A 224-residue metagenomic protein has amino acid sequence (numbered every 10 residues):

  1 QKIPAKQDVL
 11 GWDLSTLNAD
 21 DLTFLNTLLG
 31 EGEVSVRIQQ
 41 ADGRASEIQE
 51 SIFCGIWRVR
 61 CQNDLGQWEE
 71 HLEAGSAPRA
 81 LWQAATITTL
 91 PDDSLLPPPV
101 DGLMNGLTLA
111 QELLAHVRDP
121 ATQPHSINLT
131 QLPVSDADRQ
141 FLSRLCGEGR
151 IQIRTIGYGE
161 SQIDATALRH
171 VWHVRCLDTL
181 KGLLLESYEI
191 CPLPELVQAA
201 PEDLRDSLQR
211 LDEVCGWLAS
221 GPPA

Functional and structural regions predicted by a protein language model:
K2-S15, E50, G55, D92 (+2 more regions): N-terminal/domain-start segments enriched in small and hydrophobic, helix-friendly residues, covering either
K2-V9, P99-R150: Surface-exposed interaction/gating patches
G11-A19, V34-R58, Q62, I151-K181: Short, structured protein-protein interaction patches enriched in aromatics and acidic/basic residues, typified by
S15-I38, L132-R154: Extended intrinsically disordered, low-complexity coil regions enriched in Ser, Thr, Gly, Ala and often Pro
R58-I87, L180-S207: An acidic-aromatic pocket/loop used at catalytic or ligand-binding sites
N63-S126: Surface-exposed beta-loop interaction hotspot
Y158-A224: C-terminal structured domains
